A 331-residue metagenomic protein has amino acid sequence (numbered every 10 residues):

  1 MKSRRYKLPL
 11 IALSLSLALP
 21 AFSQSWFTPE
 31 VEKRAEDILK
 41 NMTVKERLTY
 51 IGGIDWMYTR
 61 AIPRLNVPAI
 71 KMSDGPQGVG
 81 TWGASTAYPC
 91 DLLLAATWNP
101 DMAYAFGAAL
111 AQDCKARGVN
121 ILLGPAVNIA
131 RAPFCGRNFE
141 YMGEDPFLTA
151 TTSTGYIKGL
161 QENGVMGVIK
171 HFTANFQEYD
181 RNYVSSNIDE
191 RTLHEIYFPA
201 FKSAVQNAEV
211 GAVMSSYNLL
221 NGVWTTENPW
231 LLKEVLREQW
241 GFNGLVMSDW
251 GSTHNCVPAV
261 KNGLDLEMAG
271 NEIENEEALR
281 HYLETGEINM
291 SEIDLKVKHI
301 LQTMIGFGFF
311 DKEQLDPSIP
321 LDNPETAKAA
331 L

Functional and structural regions predicted by a protein language model:
M1-I11: Bacterial N-terminal signal peptides that target proteins for export
P9-P20: Bacterial N-terminal signal peptides
F22-L331: Glycoside hydrolase catalytic-domain context in secreted enzymes
